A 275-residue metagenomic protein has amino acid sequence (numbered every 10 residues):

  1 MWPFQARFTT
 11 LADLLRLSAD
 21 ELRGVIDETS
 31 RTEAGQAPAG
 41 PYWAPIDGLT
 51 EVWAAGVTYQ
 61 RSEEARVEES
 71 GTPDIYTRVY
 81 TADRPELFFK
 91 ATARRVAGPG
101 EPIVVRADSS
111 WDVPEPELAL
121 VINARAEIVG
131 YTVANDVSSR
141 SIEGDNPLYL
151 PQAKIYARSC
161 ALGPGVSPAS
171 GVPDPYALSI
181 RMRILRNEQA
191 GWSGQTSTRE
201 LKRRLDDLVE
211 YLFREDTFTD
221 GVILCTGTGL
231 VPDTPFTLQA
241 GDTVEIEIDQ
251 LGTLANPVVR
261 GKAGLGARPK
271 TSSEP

Functional and structural regions predicted by a protein language model:
M1-F4, R125-A134, Q189-G194, P269: Short, well-ordered strand-loop elements centered on a beta-strand within folded domains, enriched for acidic residues
M1-V52, D207, N256-P275: Generic N-terminal segment detector
F4, F8, Y76, F88-F89 (+4 more regions): Phenylalanine-focused residue identity feature
R16-E188: Active-site microenvironments in enzyme catalytic cores
R140-P275: Catalytic-pocket segment enriched in acidic/His residues
